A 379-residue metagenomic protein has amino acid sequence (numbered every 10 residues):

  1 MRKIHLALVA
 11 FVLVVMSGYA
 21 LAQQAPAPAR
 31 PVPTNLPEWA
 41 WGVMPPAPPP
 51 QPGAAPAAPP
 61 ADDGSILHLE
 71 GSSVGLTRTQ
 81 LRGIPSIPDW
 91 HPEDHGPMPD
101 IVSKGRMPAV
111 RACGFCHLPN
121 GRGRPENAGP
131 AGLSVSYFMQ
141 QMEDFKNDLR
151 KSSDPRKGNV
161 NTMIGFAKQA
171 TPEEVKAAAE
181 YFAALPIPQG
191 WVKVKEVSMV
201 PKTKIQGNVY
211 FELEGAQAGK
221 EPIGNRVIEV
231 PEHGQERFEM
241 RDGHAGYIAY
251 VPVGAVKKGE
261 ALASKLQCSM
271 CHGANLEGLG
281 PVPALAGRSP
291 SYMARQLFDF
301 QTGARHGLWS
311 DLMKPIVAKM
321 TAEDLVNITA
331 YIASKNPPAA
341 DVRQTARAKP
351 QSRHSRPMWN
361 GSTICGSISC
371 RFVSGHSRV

Functional and structural regions predicted by a protein language model:
M1-I4: Positively charged n-region of N-terminal signal peptides that target proteins for export
A7-G18: Bacterial N-terminal signal peptides
Q24-R111, S153-L266, T302-H354, C365: Flexible coil segments in periplasmic/lumen-exposed cytochrome c-class electron-transfer proteins
F115-R122, K146-N147, A183-P186, C271-E277 (+2 more regions): Detector for the c-type heme attachment site
R124-P130, G280-L285: Short cysteine/histidine-rich zinc-coordinating motifs and their immediately flanking basic loops
A131-V160, K193, A286-Y292, Q296-L297 (+2 more regions): Extended intrinsically disordered, low-complexity coil regions enriched in Ser, Thr, Gly, Ala and often Pro
I364, I368-R378: Short, intrinsically disordered C-terminal tails of secreted or membrane-associated proteins
